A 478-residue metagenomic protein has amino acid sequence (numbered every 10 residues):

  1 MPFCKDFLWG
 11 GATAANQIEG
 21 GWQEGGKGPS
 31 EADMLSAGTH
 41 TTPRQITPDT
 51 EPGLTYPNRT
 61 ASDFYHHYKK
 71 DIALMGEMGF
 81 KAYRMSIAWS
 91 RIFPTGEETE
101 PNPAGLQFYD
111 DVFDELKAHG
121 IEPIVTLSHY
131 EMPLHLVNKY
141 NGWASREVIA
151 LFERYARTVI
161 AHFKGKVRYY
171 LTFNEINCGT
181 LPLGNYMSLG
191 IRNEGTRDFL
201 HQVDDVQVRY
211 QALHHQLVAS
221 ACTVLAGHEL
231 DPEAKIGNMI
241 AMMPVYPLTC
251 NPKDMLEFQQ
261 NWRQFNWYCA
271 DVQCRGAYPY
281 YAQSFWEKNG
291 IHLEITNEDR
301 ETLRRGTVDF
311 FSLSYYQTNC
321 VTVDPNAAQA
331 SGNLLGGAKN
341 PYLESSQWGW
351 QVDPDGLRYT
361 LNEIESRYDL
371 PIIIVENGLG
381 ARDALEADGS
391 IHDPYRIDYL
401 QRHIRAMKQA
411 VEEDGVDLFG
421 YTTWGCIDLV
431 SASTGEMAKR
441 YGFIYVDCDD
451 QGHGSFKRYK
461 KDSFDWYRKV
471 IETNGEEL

Functional and structural regions predicted by a protein language model:
M1-I46, E51-P52, G76, T95-E97 (+1 more regions): Active-site region of glycoside hydrolase catalytic domains
G53-H66, A144-R146: Active-site mouth loops of central-metabolism enzymes
N58, Y65, G96-T99, Q347: Short, flexible active-site loop motifs that bind/organize anionic cofactors or intermediates
D63, H67-A88, R305-F310: Catalytic domains of carbohydrate-active enzymes, especially glycoside hydrolases
I87-P101: Glycine-rich, proline-tolerant flexible connector loops at the mouths of alpha/beta enzymes
